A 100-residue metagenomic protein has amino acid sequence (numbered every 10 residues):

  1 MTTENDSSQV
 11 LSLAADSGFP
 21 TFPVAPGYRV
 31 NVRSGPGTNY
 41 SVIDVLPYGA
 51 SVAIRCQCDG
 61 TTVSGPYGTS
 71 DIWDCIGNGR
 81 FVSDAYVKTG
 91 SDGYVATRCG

Functional and structural regions predicted by a protein language model:
T2-P36, V45-Y48, Q57-C58, G93-G100: SH3-family beta-barrel domains
F19, N39, T69: A short beta-loop-beta micro-motif enriched in histidine and acidic residues
G37-T38, S64: Generic detector of short alpha-helix boundary/capping microenvironments and adjacent low-complexity segments
I43-S91: SH3/SH3-like beta-barrel superfamily modules
